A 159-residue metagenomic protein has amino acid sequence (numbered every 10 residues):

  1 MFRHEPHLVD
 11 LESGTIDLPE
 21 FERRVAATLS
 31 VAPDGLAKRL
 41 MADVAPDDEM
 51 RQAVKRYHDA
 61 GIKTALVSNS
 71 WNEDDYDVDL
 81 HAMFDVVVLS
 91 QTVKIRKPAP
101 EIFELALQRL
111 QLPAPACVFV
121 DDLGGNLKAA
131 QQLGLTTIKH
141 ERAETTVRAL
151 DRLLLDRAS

Functional and structural regions predicted by a protein language model:
M1-Q52, D59-A60: N-terminal helical cap/lid subdomain that shapes the substrate entry/recognition surface in HAD-like hydrolases
K55-H58, I62, V67, W71-S159: Asp-based, Mg2+/Mn2+-dependent phosphohydrolase catalytic module
